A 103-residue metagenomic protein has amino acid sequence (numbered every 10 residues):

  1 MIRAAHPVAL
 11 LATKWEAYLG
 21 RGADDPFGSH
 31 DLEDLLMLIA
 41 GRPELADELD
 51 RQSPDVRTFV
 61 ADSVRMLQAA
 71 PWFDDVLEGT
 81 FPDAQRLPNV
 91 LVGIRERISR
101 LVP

Functional and structural regions predicted by a protein language model:
M1-P103: Compositionally biased terminal segments of proteins
